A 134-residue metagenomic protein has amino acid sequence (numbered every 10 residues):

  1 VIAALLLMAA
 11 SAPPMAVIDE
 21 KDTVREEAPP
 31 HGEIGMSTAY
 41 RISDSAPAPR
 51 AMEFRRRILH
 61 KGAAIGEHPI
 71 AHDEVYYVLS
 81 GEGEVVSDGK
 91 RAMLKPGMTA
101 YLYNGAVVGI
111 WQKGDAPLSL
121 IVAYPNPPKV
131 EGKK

Functional and structural regions predicted by a protein language model:
V1-L6: Sec-dependent signal peptide recognition, specifically the positively charged N-region followed immediately by
L7-A51, E131-K134: A short, N-terminal "cap"/entry segment at the start of jelly-roll beta-barrel domains of the cupin/DSBH fold
P49, N104-K129: Ligand-binding loop in jelly-roll beta-barrel domains
E53-I70: Conserved short histidine dyad/triad with adjacent acidic residue
R56, V75, K90-M93: Short, surface-exposed secondary-structure edge patches
A71-G83, D88: Glycine- and acidic-residue-biased ligand/ion/polar-headgroup-sensing regions
K90-G105: Short acidic-glycine-tyrosine-enriched beta hairpin
